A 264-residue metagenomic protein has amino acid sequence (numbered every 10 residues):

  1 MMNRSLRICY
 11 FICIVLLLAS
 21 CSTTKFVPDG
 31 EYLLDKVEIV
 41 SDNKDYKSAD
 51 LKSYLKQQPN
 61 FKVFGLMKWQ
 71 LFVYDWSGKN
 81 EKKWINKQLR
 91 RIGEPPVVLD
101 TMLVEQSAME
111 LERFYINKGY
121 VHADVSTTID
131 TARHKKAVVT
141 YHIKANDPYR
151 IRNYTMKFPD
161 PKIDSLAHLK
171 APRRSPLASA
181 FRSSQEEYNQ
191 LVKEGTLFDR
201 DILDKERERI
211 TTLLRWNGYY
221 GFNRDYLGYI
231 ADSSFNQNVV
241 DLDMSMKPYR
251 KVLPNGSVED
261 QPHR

Functional and structural regions predicted by a protein language model:
M2-Y10: Bacterial N-terminal signal peptides that target proteins for export
L17-S20: C-terminal motif of bacterial Sec signal peptides marking the signal peptidase cleavage site
S22-R264: Interaction-mediating elements
